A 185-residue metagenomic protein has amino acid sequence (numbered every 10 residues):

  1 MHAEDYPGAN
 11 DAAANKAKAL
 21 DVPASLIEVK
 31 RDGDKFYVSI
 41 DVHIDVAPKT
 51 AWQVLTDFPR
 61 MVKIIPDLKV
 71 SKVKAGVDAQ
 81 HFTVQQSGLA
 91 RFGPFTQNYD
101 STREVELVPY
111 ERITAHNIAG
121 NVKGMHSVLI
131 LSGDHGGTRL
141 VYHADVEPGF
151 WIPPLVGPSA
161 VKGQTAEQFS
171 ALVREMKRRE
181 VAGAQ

Functional and structural regions predicted by a protein language model:
H2-A79, E167: Hydrophobic ligand-binding cavity/cleft-lining segments
R31-K35, H43, K72-N121, S170-G183: Glycine-rich portal/gate segments that line the openings of hydrophobic small-molecule binding cavities
Y37-T50, H116-N117, P154-S159, E180: Second-shell loop/turn segments in exported
S39, T83, D100-T102, H126 (+1 more regions): Broad gene-expression machinery/nucleic-acid interaction feature
V46-P48, V108-Y110, D134-G136: Short loop segments at secondary-structure junctions
A47, R60, L89-R91, G120-V122 (+1 more regions): Solvent-exposed loop/turn segments at secondary-structure junctions within structured extracellular/periplasmic domains
N117-A166: Beta-strand/loop substructures that line and gate deep hydrophobic ligand-binding cavities in soluble
G133, A182-Q185: Short, solvent-exposed mixed-charge patches
